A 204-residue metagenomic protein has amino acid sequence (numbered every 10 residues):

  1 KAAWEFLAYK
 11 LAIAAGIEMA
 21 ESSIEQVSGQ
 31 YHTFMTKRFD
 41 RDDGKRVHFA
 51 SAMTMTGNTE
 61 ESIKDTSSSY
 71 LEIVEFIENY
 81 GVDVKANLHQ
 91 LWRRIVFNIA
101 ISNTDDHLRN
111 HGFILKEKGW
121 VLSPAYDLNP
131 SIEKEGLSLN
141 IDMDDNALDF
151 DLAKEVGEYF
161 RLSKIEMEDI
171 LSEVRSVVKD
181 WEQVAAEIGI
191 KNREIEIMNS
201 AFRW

Functional and structural regions predicted by a protein language model:
K1-A15, S69-I132: Conserved kinase catalytic-core segment
K1-K64: Conserved ATP-binding subdomain of kinase catalytic cores across diverse folds
L11-A15, F39, M55-N58, F76 (+6 more regions): Generic, well-ordered alpha-helical scaffold segments in large soluble proteins
V27-G29, L91, I95, E168-K179: Small/polar glycine-rich anion-binding or flexible loop at a beta-alpha turn
T33-R38, P124, K179-A185: A short beta-strand motif that forms the metal-chelation/ATP-contact edge of phosphoryl-transfer active sites
S51, M55-L71, F76, L115-E166: Catalytic-core segments of enzymes that bind and process phosphorylated/nucleotide-bearing substrates
N79, W120-L122, W181-W204: Regulatory N- and C-terminal appendages and interdomain linkers associated with kinase/kinase-like NTP transferase
E158-V174, E182-A186: C-terminal structured "cap/appendage" subdomains that terminate the fold
